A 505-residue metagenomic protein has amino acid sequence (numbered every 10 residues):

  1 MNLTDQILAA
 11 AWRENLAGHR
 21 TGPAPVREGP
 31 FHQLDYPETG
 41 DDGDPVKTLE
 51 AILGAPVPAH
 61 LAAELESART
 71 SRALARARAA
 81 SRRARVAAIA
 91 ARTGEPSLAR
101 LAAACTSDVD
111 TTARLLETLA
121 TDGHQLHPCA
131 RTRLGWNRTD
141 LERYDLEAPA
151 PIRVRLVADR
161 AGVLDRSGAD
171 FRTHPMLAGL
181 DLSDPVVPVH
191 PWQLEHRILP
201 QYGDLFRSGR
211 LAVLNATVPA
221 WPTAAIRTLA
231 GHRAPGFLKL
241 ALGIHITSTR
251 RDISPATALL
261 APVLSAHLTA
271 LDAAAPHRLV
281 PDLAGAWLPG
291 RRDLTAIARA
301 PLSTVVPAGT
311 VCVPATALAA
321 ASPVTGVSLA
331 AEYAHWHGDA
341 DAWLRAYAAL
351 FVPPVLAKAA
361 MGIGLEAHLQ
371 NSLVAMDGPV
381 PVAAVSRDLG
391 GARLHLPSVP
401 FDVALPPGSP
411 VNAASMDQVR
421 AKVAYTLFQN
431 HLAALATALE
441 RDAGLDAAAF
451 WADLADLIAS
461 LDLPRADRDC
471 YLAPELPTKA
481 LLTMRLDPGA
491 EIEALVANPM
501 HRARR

Functional and structural regions predicted by a protein language model:
M1-A349, D377-R505: Nucleotide/phosphate-binding site architecture used for ATP/NTP-dependent chemistry
W343-L365: Conserved kinase catalytic-core helix
I363-A375: A short glycine-rich, hydrophobically flanked beta-strand micro-motif that places a catalytic Asp/Glu for divalent metal
